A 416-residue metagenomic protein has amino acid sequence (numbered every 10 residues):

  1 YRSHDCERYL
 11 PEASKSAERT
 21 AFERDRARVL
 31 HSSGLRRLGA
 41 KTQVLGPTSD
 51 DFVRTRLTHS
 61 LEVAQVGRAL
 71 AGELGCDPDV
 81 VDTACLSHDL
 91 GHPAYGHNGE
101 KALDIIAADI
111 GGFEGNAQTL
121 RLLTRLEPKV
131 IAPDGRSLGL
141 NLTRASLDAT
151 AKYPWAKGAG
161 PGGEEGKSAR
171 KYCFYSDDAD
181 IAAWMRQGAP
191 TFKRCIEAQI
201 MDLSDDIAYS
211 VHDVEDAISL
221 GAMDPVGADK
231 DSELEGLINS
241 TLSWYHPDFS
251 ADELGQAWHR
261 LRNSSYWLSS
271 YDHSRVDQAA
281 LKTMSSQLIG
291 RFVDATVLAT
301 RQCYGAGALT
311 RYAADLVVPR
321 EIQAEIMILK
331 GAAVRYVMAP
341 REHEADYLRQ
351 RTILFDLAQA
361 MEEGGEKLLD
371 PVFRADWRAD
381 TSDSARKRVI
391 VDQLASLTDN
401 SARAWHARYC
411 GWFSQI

Functional and structural regions predicted by a protein language model:
Y1-A17, L30-R36, A40, Q65 (+3 more regions): Sequence-structural signature of the catalytic-core scaffold of metal-dependent phosphohydrolases that act on
Y1-R8, E12-K15, R351-G364, A375-I416: Acidic, carboxylate-rich catalytic segments that either coordinate divalent cations
L35-G39, P128, A132, A156-G160 (+7 more regions): Intrinsically disordered or highly flexible coil/loop and linker segments, enriched in small and charged/polar residues
G46-F52, A84, P190, S270-R275 (+2 more regions): Glycine- and acidic
S49-V80: Alpha-helical phosphate/pyrophosphate-handling elements in metalloenzyme active cores
H59, Y95, G99, G115 (+6 more regions): Hydrophobic (often cysteine-bearing) scaffold residues that line and stabilize catalytic clefts of nucleotide/cofactor
V81-L86, D202: Short alpha-helical catalytic segment bearing the HExxH-like zincin motif of zinc-dependent metalloproteases
L242-A375, A379-A385, L397: C-terminal subdomains that position terminal phosphate/3'-OH groups for nucleotidyl transfer/ligation, primarily on
